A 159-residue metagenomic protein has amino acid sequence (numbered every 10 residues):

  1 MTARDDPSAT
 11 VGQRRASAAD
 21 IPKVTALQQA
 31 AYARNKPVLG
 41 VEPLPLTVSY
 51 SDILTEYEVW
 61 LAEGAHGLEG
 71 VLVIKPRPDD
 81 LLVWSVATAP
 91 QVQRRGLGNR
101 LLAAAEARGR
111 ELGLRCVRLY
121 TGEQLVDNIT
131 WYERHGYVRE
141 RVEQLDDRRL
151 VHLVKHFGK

Functional and structural regions predicted by a protein language model:
A3-D6, R15-Q91, L102-A104, R108 (+3 more regions): Acetyl-CoA-dependent GNAT
T10-G12: Extreme N-terminal starter segment of soluble prokaryotic enzymes
T88-R95, E123-Q124: Active-site acidic-Proline motif in GNAT/NAT acetyltransferases
N99: Residues forming the Rossmann-fold NAD(P)(H) cofactor-binding site
G109-T121: Conserved GNAT acetyl-CoA-binding A-motif
L119-N128, Q144-R149: Conserved beta-strand-loop-alpha-helix junction that forms the acyl-donor binding cleft
Y132, Y137: Conserved active-site tyrosine of GNAT-family acetyltransferases
